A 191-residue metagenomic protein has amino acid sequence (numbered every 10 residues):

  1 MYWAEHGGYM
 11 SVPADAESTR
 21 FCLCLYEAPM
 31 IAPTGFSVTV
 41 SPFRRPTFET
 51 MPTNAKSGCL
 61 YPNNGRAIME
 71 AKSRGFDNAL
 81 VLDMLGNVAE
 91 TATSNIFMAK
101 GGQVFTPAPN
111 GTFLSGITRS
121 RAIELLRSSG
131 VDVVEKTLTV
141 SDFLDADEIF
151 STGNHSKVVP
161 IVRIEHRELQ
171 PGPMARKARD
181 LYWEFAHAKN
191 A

Functional and structural regions predicted by a protein language model:
W3-A191: Helix-start/capping segments and mature chain N-termini
